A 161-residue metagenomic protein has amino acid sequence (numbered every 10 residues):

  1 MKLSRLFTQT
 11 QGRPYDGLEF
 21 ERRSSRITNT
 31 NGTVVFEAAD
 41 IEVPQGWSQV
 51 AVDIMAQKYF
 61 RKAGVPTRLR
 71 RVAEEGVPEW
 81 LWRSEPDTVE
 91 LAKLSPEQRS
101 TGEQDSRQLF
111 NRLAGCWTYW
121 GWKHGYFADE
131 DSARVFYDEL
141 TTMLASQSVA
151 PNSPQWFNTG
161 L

Functional and structural regions predicted by a protein language model:
M1-L161: Extended catalytic cores of very large enzyme megasubunits
